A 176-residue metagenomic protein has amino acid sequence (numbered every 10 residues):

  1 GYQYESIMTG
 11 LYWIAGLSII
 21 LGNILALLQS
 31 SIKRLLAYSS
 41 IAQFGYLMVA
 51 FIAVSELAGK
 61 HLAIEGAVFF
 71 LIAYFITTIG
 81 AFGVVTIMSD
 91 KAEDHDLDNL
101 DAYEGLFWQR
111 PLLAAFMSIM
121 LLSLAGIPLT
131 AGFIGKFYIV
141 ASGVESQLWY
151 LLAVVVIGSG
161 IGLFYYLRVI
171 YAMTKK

Functional and structural regions predicted by a protein language model:
G1-K176: Alpha-helical transmembrane segments of multi-pass membrane proteins predominantly involved in bioenergetics
